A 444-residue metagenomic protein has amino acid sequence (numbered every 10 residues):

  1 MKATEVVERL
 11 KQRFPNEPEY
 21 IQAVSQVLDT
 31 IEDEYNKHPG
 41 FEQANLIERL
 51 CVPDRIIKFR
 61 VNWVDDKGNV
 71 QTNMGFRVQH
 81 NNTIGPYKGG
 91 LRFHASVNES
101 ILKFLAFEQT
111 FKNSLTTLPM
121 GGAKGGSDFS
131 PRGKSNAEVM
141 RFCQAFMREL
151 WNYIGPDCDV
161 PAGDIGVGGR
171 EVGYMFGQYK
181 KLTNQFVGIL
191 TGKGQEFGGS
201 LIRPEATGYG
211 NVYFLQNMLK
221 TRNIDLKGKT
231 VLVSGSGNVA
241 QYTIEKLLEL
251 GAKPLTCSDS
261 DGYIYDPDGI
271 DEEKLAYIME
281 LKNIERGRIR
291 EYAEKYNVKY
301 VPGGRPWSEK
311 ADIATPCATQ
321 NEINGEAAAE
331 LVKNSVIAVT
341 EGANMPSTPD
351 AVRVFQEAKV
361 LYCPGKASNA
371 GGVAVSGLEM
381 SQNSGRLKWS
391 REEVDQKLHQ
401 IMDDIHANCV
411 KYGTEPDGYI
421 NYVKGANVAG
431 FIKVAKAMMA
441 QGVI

Functional and structural regions predicted by a protein language model:
M1, P15, E19-Q22, Q26 (+24 more regions): Conserved active-site and cofactor/substrate-binding residues in soluble primary-metabolism enzymes
M1-L201, K433-G442: N-terminal ligand-binding/catalytic initiation module
K2-A23, M218, V332-I444: Adenosine-phosphate binding glycine-rich loop
L102-L105, M175, N211-L219, T243 (+3 more regions): Buried hydrophobic packing segments
F104, C158-A162, Q185-L190, V233 (+6 more regions): General beta-strand structural signal in soluble alpha/beta enzymes
K181, Q216-I224, Q320, A329 (+1 more regions): Conserved helix-loop functional segments at active or binding sites
T191-G194, G199-K310: Glycine-rich phosphate/diphosphate-binding loop of Rossmann-like nucleotide-binding domains
G262-Y362, A367: Rossmann-like adenosine-cofactor binding region
